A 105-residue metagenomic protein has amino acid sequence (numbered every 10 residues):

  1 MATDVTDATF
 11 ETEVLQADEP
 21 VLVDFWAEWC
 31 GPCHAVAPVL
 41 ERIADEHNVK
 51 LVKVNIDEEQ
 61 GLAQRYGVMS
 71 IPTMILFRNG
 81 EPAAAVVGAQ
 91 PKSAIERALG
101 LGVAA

Functional and structural regions predicted by a protein language model:
T3-V21, Q60-G61: A short beta-strand-turn-helix
V5-T6, F25, A37-G61, V68: Thiol-based oxidoreductase modules, predominantly thioredoxin-like and allied folds used for disulfide exchange
F10, F25-W26, Y66, F77: Conserved hydrophobic/aromatic "anchor" residues that stabilize well-ordered secondary structure elements
D18-E19, F25-W29, S70: Short pre-active-site segment immediately N-terminal to redox-active cysteine/selenocysteine motifs in thiol-based
E19, N48-K50, P72: Structural signature of beta-strand start/N-cap positions in the alpha/beta core of ABC transporter nucleotide-binding
C30-C33, M74: The canonical Cys-X-X-Cys-His
I75-A105: Non-catalytic, surface beta->alpha helical segment in thiol-disulfide oxidoreductase systems
